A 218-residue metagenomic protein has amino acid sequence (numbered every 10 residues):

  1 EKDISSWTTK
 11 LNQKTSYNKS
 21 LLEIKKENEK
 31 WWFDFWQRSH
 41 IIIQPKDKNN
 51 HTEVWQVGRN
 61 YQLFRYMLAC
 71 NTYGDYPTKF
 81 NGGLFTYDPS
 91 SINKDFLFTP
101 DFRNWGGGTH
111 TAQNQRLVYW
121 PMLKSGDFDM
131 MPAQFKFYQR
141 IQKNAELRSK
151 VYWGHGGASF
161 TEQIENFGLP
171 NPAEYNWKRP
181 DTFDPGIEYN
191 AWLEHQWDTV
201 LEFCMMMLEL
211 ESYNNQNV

Functional and structural regions predicted by a protein language model:
E1-G108, F128-P132, Y138-S149: Acidic/polar, glycine-enriched structural segments that form the non-catalytic walls/loops of the carbohydrate-binding
T72-T111, D129-M205, E211-Y213, N217: Helix-terminus loop motifs that line ligand-binding clefts
